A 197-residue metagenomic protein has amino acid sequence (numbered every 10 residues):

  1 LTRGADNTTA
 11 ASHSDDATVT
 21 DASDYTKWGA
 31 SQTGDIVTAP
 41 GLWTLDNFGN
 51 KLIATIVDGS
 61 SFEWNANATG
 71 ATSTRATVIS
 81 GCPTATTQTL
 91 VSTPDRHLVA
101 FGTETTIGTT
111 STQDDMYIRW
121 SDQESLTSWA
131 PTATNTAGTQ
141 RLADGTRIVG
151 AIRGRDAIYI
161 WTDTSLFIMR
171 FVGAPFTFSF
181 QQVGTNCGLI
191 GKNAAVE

Functional and structural regions predicted by a protein language model:
L1-L42, T69-S73, T77: Small/polar beta-strand repeat architecture
T20-T33, Q123-D144, V183-N186: Surface-exposed loop and turn segments in beta-propeller and other repeat-based domains that flank or scaffold
S23-G49, G81-R96, R141-R155, G191-E197: Structural signature of eukaryotic scaffold interfaces centered on beta-propeller domains
I53-T55, A100, Y159-W161: Conserved beta-strand element within WD40/beta-propeller blades
F62-V78, G108-T139, I168-S179: Surface-exposed loop/turn elements that mediate protein-protein interactions on large endomembrane-trafficking
C82-A85, T89-S125: Solenoidal tandem-repeat scaffolds enriched in leucines and small polar residues
Q181-A194: Conserved blade-ending motifs and adjacent loop-strand segments that build the rim/top face of beta-propeller domains
